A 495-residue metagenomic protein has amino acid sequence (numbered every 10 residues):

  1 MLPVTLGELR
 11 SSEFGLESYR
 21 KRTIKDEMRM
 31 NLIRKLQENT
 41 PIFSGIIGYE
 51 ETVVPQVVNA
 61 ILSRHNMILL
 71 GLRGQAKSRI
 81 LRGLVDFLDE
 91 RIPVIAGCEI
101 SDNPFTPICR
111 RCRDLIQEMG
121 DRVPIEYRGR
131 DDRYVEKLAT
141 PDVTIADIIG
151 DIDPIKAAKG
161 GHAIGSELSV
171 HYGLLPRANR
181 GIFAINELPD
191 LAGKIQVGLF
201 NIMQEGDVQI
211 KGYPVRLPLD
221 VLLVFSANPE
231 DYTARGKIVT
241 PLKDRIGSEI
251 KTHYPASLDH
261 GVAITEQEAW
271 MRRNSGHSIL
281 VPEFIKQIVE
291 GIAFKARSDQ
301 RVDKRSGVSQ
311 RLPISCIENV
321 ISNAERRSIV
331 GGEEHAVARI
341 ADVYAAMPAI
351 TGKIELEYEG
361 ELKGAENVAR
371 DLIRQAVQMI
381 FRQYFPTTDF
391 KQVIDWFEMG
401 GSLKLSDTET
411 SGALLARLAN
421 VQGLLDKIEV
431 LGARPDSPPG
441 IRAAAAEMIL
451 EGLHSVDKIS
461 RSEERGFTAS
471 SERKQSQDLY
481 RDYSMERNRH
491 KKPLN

Functional and structural regions predicted by a protein language model:
P3-V4, L16-N31, K159, T233-K237 (+4 more regions): Conserved C-terminal "switch" segment of AAA+ ATPases
F14-T23, R34-V53: Dynamic helix-loop-helix/coil hinge segments at AAA+ ATPase domain boundaries and subdomain interfaces
Y49-E50, V58-R64, L72-R73, L175-A178 (+1 more regions): Phosphate-binding P-loop
M67-G71, F183-A184: Short hydrophobic/aromatic beta-strand immediately N-terminal to the Walker A/P-loop
A76-K77: Conserved glycine(s) of the Walker
I80, L84: Hydrophobic positions on the alpha1 helix immediately C-terminal to the Walker A/P-loop
L88-E126, R130-L174, N179-H277, N319-G331: Canonical AAA+ ATPase core
R305, E325-N495: C-terminal engagement/docking regions of AAA+ P-loop ATPases
